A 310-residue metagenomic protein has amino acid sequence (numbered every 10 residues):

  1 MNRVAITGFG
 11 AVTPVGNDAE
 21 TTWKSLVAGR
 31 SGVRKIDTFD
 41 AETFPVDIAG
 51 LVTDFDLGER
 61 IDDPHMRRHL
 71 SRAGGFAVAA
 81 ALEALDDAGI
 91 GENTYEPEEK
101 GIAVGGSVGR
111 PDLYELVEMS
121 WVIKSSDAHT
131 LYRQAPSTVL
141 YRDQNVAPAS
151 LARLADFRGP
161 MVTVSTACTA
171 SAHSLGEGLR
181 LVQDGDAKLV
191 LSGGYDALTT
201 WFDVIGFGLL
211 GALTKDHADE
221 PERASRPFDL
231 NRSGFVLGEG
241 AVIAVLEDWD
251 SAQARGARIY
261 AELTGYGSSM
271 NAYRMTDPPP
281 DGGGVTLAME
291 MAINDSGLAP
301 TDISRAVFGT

Functional and structural regions predicted by a protein language model:
R3-T7, R30-K35, P221-L298, S304-R305: Condensing-enzyme catalytic core mediating Claisen C-C bond formation in acyl metabolism
V4-I6, E99-A103, K188-S192, S225 (+1 more regions): Short glycine-aspartate micro-motif
I6, V27-T163, Y195-V204, P300-T310: Conserved beta-ketoacyl condensing-enzyme motif
G10-V12, G106-G109, T166-A170, G194-T199 (+3 more regions): Acidic, glycine-rich active-site loops and adjacent beta-strand->loop/helix elements that engage anionic groups
D18-R30: Short Gly/aromatic-enriched secondary-structure transition segments
A41, P45-D54, R110-L113, A197-S225 (+1 more regions): Active-site-adjacent elements of ketosynthase-type condensing enzymes
A77-I90, Q144-P148, A152-A155, M161-D196 (+1 more regions): Active-site-proximal alpha-helical scaffold in enzymes
I123-P136, G176, R180, A197-A254 (+1 more regions): Glycine-/small-residue-rich "gating" segment that lines the acyl/pantetheine channel and substrate pocket
